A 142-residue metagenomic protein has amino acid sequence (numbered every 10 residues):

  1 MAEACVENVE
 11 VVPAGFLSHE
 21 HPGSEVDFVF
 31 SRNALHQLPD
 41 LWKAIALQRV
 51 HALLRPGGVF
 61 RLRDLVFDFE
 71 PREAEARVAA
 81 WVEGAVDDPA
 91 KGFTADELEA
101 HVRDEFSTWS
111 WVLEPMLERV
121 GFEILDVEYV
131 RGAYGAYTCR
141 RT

Functional and structural regions predicted by a protein language model:
A4-S18: Conserved SAM-binding strand-loop segment of SAM-dependent methyltransferases
H21-V29: A short acidic, Gly/Pro-enriched loop at the edge of an enzyme's catalytic core that lines a small-molecule cofactor
F30, R61: A conserved beta-strand element that flanks and buttresses the S-adenosyl-L-methionine
N33-A34, D64: Short catalytic micro-motifs in class I SAM-dependent methyltransferases
H36-L38: A short His-aromatic
A44-P56: A short glycine-rich, Lys/Arg-flanked "PGG" loop and its adjoining helix->strand segment in the class I
R63-V120, V127: C-terminal alpha-helical "lid/dimerization" subdomain adjacent to the S-adenosyl-L-methionine
E114-T142: Core SAM-dependent methyltransferase catalytic element
